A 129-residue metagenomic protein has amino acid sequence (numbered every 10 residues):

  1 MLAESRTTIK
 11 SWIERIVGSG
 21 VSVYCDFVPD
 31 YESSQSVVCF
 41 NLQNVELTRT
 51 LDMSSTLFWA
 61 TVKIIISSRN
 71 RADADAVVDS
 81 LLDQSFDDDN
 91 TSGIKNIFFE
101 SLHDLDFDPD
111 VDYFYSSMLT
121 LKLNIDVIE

Functional and structural regions predicted by a protein language model:
M1-D52, A72, D88-S92: Small/polar-rich, solvent-exposed N-terminal microdomains that initiate assembly or binding
E4, A76, D112-S116: Residues forming well-ordered secondary-structure scaffolds
I9, I13, V23, V38-F40 (+4 more regions): Hydrophobic beta-strand residues in large extracellular and virion-surface proteins
Q43-V45, S67-R69, L102: Beta-hairpin (beta-strand-turn-beta-strand) motif
R49-L57, P109-F114: Short, solvent-exposed beta-strand/turn "edge" segments of beta-rich domains on protein surfaces
S55-A72, Y115-D126: Oligomerization/assembly interface segments of phage tail-like spikes and tubes
S67-D87: Mid-chain, well-packed structural core segment of small domains
D83-E129: Acidic-leaning, charged glycine-interspersed low-complexity segments
